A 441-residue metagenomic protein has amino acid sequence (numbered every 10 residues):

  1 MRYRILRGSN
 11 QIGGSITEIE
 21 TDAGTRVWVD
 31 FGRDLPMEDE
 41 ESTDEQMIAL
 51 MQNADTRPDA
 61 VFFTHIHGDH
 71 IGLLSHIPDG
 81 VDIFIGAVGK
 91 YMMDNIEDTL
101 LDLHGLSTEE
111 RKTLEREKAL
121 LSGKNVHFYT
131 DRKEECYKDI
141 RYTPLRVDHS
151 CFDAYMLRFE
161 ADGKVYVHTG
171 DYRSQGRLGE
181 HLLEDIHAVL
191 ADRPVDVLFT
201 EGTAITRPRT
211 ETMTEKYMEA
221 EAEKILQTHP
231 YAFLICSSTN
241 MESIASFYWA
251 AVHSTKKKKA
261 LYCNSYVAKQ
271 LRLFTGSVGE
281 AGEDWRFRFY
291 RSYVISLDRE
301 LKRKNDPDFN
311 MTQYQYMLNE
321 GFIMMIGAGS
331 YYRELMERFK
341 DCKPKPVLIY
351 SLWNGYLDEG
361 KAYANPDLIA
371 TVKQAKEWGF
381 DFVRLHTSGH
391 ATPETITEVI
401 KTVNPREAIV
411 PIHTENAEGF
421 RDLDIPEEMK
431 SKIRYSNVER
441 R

Functional and structural regions predicted by a protein language model:
R2-F62, D69-E242, S246-H253, Y262 (+1 more regions): His/Asp/Glu-rich metal-coordinating catalytic cores of metallo-dependent phosphodiesterases/hydrolases acting on
R4, P144, A232-C236, I323-M325 (+2 more regions): Short catalytic-loop micro-motif centered on adjacent basic/acidic residues
L73-I77, Y155, S246-A250, L335-F339 (+3 more regions): A short acidic, amphipathic alpha-helical/loop segment
H76-D79, L190-R193, S254, R338-K345 (+1 more regions): Short, conserved loop/helix-junction motifs that constitute active-site signature segments in enzyme catalytic cores
I96-L100, W249, L273-G282, R338-F339 (+2 more regions): Short, aromatic/basic amphipathic alpha-helical patches
V195, I396-T414: Proline-aspartate-enriched helix->loop->beta-strand connector
R207-E334, K340-K343, I349, I412: Hard-cation-handling environments
Y332-G379: Redox- and metal-dependent alpha/beta enzyme cores, enriched for Fe-S-associated oxidoreductases and cofactor-handling
